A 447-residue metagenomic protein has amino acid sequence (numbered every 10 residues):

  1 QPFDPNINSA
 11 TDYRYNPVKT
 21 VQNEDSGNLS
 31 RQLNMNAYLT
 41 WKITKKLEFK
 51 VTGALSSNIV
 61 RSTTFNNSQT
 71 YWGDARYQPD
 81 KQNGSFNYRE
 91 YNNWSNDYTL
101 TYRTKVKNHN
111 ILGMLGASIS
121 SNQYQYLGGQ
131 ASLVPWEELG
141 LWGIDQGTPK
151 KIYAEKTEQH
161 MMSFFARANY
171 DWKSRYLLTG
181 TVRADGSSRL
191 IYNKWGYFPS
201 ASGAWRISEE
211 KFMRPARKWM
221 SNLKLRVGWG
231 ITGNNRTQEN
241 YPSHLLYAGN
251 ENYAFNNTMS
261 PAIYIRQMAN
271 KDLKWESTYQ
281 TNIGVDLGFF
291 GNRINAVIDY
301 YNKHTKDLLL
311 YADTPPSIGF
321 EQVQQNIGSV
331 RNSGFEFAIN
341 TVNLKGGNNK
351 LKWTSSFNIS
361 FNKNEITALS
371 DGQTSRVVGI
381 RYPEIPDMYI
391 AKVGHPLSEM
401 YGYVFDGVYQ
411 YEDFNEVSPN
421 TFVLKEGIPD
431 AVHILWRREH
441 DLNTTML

Functional and structural regions predicted by a protein language model:
D4-N66, Q78-H395: Extracellular/periplasmic, surface-exposed regions of secreted and cell-surface proteins
Y241, S356, S360, E365-L447: C-terminal outer-membrane beta-barrel translocator/porin domains of Gram-negative envelope proteins and their
